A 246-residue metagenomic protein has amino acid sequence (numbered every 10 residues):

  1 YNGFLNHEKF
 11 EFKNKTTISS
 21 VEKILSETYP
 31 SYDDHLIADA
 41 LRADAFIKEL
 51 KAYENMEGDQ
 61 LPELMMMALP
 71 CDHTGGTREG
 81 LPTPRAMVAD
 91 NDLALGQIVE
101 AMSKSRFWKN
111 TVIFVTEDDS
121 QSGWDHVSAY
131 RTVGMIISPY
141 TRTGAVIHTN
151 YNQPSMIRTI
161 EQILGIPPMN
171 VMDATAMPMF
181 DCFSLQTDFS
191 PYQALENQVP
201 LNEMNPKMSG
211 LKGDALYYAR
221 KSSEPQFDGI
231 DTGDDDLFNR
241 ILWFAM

Functional and structural regions predicted by a protein language model:
Y1-M246: N-terminal pro-sequences and low-complexity stem/linker regions of secreted or lumenal proteins
